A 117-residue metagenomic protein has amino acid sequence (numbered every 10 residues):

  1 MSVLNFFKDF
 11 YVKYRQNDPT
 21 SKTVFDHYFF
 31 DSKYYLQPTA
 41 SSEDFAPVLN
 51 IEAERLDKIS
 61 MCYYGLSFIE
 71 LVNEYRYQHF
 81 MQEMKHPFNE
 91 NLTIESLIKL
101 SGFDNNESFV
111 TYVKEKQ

Functional and structural regions predicted by a protein language model:
M1-Y34, S42-E43, P47-R55, S67 (+3 more regions): Alpha-helical bundle regulatory/interaction domains
S60, V72, Y112-V113: DNA major-groove recognition helix of helix-turn-helix
M61-G65: Recognition helix of helix-turn-helix/homeodomain-like DNA-binding domains that insert into the DNA major groove
